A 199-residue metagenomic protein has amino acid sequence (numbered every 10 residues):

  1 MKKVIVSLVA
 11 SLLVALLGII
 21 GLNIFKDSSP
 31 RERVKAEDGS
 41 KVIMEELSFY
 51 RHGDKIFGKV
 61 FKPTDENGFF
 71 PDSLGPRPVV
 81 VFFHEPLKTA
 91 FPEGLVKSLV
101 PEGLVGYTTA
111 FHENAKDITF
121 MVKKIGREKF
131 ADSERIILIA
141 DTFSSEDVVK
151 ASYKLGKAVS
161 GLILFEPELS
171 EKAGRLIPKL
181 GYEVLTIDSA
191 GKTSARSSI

Functional and structural regions predicted by a protein language model:
M1-L13: N-terminal Sec-pathway targeting helices
L16-P30: Membrane-interface motif at the C-terminal end of an N-terminal transmembrane signal
D27-S73: N-terminal cap/lid segment of alpha/beta-hydrolase-fold proteins
P71-E85: Short beta-strand element of the alpha/beta-hydrolase
L87, T109-S133: Catalytic nucleophile-loop/oxyanion-hole region of alpha/beta-hydrolase and closely related hydrolase-like folds
F91-T108: Short amphipathic alpha-helix adjacent to the substrate-entry channel of hydrolases
K123-G181: Primarily recognizes the serine-hydrolase "nucleophile elbow" in alpha/beta-hydrolase and SGNH/GDSL folds
T186-D188: Short beta-strand/loop motif that positions the catalytic acidic residue of the alpha/beta-hydrolase fold
